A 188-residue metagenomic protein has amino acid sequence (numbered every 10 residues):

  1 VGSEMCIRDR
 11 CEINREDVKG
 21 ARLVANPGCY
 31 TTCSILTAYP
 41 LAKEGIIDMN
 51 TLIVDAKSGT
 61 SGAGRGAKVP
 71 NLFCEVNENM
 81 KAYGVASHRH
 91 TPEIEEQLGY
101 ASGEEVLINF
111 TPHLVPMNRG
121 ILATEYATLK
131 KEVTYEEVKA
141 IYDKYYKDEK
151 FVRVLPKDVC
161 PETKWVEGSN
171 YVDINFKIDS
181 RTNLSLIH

Functional and structural regions predicted by a protein language model:
V1-I7: Short, small-residue-biased leader/transition segments that mark boundaries at the very start of proteins
I7-R10, L184-I187: Short, compositionally biased segments
D9-V18: A short, basic/flexible loop-to-alpha-helix module at the beginning of a structural domain
G28-T32, T60: Gly/Ser/Thr-rich loops at beta-strand to alpha-helix junctions that form or flank small-molecule/cofactor-binding
T32-P40: Short amphipathic alpha-helical face segments that pack within enzyme cores and frequently flank/anchor catalytic
Y39-D48: Basic phosphate/pyrophosphate-binding loop/patch that engages nucleotide-derived ligands
M49-A56, T60-L186: C-terminal substrate-binding/catalytic lobe of Rossmann-fold NAD(P)-dependent oxidoreductases
